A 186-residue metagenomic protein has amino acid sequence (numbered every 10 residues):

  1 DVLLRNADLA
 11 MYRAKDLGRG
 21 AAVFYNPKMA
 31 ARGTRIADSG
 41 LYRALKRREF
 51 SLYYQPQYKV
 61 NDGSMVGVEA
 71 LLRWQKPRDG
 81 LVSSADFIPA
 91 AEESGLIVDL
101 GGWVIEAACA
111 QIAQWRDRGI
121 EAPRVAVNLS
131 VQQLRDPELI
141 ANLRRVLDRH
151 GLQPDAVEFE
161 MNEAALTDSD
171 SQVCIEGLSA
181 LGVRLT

Functional and structural regions predicted by a protein language model:
D1-V2, N6-L9, R13-Y53, N61 (+3 more regions): C-di-GMP signaling machinery
L3-M11, A70-L71, D86, A90-A91 (+4 more regions): Structural preference for long, well-ordered alpha-helical segments in enzyme cores
R13, A44, Q114, G177 (+1 more regions): Alpha-helical scaffold elements within enzyme catalytic domains, especially in hydrolases
F24, G33-A90, P123, N128 (+1 more regions): Active-site core of bacterial EAL-family cyclic-dinucleotide phosphodiesterase domains
F24-Y25, G101, L185-T186: Short catalytic-loop micro-motif centered on adjacent basic/acidic residues
Q57-K59, K76, W115, Q133-D136: Sensor-regulatory modules in signal-transduction proteins
W103-L129, R145-A156, A180-G182: Helix C-cap/alpha-to-beta connector motif
A141-T186: The catalytic core of metal-dependent phosphodiesterases that act on cyclic dinucleotides
